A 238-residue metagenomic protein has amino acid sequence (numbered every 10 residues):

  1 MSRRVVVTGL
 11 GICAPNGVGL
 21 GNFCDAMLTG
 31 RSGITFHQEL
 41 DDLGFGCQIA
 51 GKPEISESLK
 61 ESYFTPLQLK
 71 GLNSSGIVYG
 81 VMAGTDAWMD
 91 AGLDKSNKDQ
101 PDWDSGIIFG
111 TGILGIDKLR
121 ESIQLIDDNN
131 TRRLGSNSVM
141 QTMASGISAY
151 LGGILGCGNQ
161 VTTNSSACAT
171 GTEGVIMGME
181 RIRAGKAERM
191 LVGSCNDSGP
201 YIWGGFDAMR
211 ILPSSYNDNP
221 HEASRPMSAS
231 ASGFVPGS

Functional and structural regions predicted by a protein language model:
M1-L69: ACP-dependent fatty acid/polyketide chain-elongation machinery
S2, S32, M89-P101, L114-S238: Acyl-thioester C-C bond-transforming condensing/cleaving domain
L40-L93, F109, K118, A144-G158: A glycine- and small-residue-enriched flexible loop/hinge segment at structural boundaries
A50-E54, G106, G193, G237: Glycine-centered structural positions embedded in regular secondary structure
P101-G110: Short glycine-rich phosphate-binding loop at a beta-alpha junction
